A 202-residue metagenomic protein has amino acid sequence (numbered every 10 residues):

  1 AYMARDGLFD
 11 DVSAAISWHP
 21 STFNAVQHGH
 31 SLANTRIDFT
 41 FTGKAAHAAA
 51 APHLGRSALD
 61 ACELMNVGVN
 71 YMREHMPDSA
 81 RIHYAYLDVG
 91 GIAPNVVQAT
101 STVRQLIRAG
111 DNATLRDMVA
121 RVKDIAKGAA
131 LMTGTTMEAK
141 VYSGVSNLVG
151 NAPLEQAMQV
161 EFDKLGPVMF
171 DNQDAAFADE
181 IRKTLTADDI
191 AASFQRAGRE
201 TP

Functional and structural regions predicted by a protein language model:
A1-Q98, R108: Histidine/acidic-residue-rich, glycine-tolerant segments that coordinate divalent metal ions
L59, E63-P202: Metal-dependent amide/peptide-bond hydrolase catalytic core, centered on the "pita-bread" metallohydrolase fold
